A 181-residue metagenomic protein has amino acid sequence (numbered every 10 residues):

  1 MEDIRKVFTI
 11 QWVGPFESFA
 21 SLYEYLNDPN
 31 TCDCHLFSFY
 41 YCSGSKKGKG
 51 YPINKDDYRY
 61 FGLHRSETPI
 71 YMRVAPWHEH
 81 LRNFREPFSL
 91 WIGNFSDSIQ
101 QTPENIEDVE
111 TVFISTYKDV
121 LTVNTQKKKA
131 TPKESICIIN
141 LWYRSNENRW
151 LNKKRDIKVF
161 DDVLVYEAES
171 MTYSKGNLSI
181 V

Functional and structural regions predicted by a protein language model:
M1-R59, L63-V181: Boundary/linker segments flanking structured domains
